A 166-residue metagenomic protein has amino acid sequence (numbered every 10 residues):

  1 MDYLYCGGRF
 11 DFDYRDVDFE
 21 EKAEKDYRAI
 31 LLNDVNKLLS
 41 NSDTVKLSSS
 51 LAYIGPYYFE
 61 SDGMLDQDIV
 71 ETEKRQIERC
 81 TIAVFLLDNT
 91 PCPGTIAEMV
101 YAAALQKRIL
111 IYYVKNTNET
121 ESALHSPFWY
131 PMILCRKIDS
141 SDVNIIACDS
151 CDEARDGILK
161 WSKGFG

Functional and structural regions predicted by a protein language model:
M1-G166: Conserved catalytic or regulatory cores that recognize and/or transform ribose-phosphate-containing ligands
